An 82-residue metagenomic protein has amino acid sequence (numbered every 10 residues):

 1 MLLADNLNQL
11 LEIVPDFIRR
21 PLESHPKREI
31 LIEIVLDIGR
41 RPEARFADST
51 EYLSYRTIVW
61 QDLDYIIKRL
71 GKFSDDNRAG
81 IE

Functional and structural regions predicted by a protein language model:
M1-E82: N-terminal accessory targeting/assembly segments
